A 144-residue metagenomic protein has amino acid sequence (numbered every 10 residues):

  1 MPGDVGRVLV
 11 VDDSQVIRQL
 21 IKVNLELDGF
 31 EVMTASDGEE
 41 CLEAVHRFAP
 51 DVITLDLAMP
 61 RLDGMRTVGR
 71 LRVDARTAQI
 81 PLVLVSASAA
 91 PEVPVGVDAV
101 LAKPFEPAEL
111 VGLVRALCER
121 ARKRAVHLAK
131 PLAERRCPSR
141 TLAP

Functional and structural regions predicted by a protein language model:
M1-R7, A108-P144: Non-catalytic signal-transmission and effector/linker regions of two-component phosphorelay proteins
Q19-L27: Charged docking surfaces used in two-component/phosphorelay signaling
G29-S36, A44: Short hydrophobic/Thr-rich beta-strand motif most characteristic of the beta2 strand and flanking loop of CheY-like
S36-E40, D51, D63-G69: Acidic catalytic/metal-coordinating carboxylates
E43, M65-A78: Short amphipathic alpha-helix used as the core "switch/output" element in two-component signaling
F48-T54: Active-site beta3 strand of CheY-like receiver
D56, S86: Active-site residues of response regulator receiver
M59: Receiver (REC) domain active-site loop signature in two-component systems and cognate sites in sensor histidine kinases
